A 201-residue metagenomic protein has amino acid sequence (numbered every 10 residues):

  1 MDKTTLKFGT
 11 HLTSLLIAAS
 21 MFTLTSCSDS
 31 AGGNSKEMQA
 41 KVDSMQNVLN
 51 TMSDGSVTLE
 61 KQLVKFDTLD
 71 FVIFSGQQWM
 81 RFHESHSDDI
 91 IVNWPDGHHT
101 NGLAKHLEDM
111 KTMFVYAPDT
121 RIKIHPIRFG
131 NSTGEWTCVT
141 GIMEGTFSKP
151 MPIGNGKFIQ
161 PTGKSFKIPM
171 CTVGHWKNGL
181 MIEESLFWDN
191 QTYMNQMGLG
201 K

Functional and structural regions predicted by a protein language model:
M1-D2, C27: Extracellular low-complexity Ser/Thr/Asn/Gly-rich intrinsically disordered segments
D2-T13: Bacterial N-terminal signal peptides that target proteins for export
T13, I17-M21: Hydrophobic helical h-region of N-terminal Sec-dependent signal peptides in bacterial secretory/periplasmic proteins
F22-S26: C-terminal motif of bacterial Sec signal peptides marking the signal peptidase cleavage site
S28-K201: C-terminal and inter-domain tail/linker signature
